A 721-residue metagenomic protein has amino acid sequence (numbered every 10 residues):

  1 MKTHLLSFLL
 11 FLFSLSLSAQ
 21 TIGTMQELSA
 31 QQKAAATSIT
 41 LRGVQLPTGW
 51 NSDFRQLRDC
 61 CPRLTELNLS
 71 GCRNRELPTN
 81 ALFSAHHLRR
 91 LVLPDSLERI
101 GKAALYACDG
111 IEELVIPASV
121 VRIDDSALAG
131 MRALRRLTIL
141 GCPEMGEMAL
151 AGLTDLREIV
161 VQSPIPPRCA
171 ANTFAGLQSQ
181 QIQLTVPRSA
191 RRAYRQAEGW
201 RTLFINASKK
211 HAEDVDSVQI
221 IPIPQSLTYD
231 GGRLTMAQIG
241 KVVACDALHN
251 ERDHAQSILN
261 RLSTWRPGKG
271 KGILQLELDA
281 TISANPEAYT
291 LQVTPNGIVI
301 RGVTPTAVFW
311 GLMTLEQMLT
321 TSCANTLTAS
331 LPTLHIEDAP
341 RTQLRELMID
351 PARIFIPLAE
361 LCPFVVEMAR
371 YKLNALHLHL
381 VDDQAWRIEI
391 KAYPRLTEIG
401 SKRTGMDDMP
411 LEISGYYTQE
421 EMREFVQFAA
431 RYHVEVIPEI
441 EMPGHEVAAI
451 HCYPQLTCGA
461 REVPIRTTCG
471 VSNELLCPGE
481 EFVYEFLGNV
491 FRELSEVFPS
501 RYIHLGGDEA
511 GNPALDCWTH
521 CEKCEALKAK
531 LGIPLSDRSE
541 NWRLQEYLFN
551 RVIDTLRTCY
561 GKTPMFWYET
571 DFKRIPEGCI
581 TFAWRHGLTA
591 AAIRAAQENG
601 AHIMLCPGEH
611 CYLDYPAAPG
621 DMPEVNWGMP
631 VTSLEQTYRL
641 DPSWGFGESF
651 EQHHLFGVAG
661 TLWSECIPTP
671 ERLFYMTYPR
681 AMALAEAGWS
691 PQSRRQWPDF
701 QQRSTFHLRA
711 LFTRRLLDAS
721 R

Functional and structural regions predicted by a protein language model:
M1-T21, K210-E213, S217: Bacterial Sec-dependent N-terminal signal peptides
Q20-A35, N51: The feature captures the LRR N-terminal capping module
A36-G49, R63-E76, H86-R99, D109-R122 (+4 more regions): Structural signature of tandem-repeat unit edges
K210-Q343, T555, P564-Y568, F706-R721: Acidic, contiguous N-terminal accessory segments
S283-Y502, W518, R551, T555 (+1 more regions): Feature activates predominantly on carbohydrate-active enzymes
R466-C579, H586-A595: Active-site neighborhood of glycoside hydrolase catalytic domains
P564-T570, R574-R721: Flexible, acidic glycine-rich loops studded with aromatic residues
